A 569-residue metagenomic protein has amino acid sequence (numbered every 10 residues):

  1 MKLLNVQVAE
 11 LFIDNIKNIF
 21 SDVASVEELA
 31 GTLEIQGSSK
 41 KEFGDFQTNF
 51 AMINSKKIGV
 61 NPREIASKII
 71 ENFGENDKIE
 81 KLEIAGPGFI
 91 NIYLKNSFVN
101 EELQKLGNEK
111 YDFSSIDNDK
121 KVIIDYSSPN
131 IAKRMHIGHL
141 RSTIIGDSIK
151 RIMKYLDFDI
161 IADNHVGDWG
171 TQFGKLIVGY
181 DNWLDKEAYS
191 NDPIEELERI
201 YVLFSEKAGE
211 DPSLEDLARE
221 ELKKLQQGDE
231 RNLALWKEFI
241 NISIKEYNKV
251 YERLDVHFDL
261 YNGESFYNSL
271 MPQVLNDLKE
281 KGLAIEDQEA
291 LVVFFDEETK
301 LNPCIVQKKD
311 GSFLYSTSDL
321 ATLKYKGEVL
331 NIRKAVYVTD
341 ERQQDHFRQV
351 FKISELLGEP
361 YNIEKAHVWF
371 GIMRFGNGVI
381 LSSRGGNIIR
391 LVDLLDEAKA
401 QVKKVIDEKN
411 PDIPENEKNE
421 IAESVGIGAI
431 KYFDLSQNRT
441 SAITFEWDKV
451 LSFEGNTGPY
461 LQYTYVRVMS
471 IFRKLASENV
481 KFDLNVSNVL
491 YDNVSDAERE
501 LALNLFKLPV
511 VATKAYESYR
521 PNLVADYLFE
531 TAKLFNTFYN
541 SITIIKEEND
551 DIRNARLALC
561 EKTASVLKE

Functional and structural regions predicted by a protein language model:
M1-N100, Y111, I116-E569: Non-catalytic interaction-recognition regions
E101-L106: Short, charged, solvent-exposed linker or helix-capping segments at domain edges/interfaces that act as flexible hinges
